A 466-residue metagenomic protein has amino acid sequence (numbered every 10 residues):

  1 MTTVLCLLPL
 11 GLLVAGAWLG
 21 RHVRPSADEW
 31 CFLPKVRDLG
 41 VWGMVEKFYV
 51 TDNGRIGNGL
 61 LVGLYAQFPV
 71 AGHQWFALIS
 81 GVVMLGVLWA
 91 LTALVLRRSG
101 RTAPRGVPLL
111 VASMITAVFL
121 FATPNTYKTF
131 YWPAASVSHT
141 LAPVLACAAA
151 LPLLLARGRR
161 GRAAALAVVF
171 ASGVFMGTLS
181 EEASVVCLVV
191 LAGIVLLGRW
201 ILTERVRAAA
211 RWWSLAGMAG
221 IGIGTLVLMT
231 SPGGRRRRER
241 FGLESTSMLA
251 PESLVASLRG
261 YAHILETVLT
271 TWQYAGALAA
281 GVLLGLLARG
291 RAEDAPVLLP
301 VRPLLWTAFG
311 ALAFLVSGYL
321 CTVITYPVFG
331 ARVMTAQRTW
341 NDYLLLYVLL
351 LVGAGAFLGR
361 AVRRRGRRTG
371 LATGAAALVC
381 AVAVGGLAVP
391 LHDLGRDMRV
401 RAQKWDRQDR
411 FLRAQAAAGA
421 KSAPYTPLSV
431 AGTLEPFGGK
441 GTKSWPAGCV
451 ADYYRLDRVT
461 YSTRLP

Functional and structural regions predicted by a protein language model:
M1-G16, V111-A117, L166-A171, A216-I223 (+1 more regions): Alpha-helical transmembrane segments
M1-R37, W42-F48, D52-N53, Q67-P108 (+3 more regions): Intrinsically disordered, polar/acidic, low-complexity terminal segments
L19-L33, L39-A66, E182-V189, L196-T335: Transmembrane catalytic cores of multi-pass membrane glycosyltransferases and polysaccharide-assembly enzymes
A90, A148-L155, V190-R199, V282-L286 (+1 more regions): Transmembrane alpha-helices and membrane-interface helical segments of multi-pass integral membrane enzymes
G106-L153, Y319-V328, R332-A356: Membrane-interface micro-motifs in multi-pass membrane enzymes
L154-A165, L197-A208, V352-L371: Membrane-interface junctions at the ends of membrane-embedded or membrane-associated helices
A164-E181, C187: Membrane-interface alpha helices of multi-pass inner-membrane proteins
A262-A277, A288-T433, K440: Hydrophobic multi-pass inner-membrane translocation pores used for secretion and envelope-lipid/glycan export
